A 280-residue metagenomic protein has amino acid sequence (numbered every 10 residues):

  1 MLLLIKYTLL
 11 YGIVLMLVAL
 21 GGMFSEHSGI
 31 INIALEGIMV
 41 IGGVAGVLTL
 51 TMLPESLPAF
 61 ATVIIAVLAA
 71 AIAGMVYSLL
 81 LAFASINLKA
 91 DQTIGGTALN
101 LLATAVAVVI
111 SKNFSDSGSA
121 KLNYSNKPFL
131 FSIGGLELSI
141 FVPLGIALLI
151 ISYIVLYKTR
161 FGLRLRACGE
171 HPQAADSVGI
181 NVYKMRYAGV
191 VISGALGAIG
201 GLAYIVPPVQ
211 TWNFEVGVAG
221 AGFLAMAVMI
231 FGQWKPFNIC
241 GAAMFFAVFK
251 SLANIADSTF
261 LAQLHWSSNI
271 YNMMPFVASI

Functional and structural regions predicted by a protein language model:
M1-V18, I31, A45, P54-I65: Membrane-interfacial amphipathic/re-entrant helices at transmembrane-helix boundaries
V18-A19, G43-V47, T104-V108, V142-V155 (+4 more regions): Hydrophobic core segments of alpha-helical transmembrane domains in multi-pass membrane transport and ion-translocation
F24-A45, I86-L99, R164, V209-F223 (+1 more regions): Short, non-helical or kinked segments that cap or interrupt transmembrane helices
L57-T104, A147: Alpha-helical transmembrane segments within multi-pass membrane transporters and channels
A103-K158, T259-Y271: Transmembrane helix-bundle core of multi-pass membrane transporters and related energy-transducing complexes
E137-N213, P236, G241: Helix-loop-helix "hairpin" substructures at the membrane interface of multi-pass membrane proteins
I151-S152, E170-K184, A256-I280: Cytosolic-side transmembrane-helix boundaries in multi-pass membrane proteins
W212-F276: Transmembrane alpha-helical segments in multi-pass inner-membrane proteins
